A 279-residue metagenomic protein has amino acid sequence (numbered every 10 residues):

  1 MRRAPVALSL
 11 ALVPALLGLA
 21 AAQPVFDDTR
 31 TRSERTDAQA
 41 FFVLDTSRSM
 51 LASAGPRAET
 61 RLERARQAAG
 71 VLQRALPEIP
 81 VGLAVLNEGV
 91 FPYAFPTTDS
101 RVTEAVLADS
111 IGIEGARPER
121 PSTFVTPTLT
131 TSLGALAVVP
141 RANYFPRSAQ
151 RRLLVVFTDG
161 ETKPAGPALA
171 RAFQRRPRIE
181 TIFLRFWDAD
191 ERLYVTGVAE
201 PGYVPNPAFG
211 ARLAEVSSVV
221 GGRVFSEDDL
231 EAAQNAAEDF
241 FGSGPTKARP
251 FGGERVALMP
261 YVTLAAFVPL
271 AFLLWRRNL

Functional and structural regions predicted by a protein language model:
M1-R32, S243-L279: C-terminal signal-anchor/stop-transfer transmembrane helix together with its immediate cytosolic, Lys/Arg-enriched
L17, D45-S47, A65, L83-E88 (+5 more regions): DG-centered beta-turn motif at the end of beta-strands
Q23-Q150: Membrane-embedded segments
L51-A54, F91-A94, T162-P167, E191-Y194 (+1 more regions): Extracytoplasmic/secreted cell-surface and envelope-processing proteins
I79, I179, G221-V224: Short glycine/serine/threonine/alanine-rich loop segments
F124-T128, G134-A135, A142, G160-E215 (+1 more regions): VWA/integrin I-like adhesion module and closely mimicked acidic/polar interface patches used
P205, N235-P250: A conserved amphipathic helix/loop scaffold that creates a polar/acidic microenvironment used either to coordinate
A211-F241: Extended, hydrophilic extramembrane loops/domains of integral membrane proteins
